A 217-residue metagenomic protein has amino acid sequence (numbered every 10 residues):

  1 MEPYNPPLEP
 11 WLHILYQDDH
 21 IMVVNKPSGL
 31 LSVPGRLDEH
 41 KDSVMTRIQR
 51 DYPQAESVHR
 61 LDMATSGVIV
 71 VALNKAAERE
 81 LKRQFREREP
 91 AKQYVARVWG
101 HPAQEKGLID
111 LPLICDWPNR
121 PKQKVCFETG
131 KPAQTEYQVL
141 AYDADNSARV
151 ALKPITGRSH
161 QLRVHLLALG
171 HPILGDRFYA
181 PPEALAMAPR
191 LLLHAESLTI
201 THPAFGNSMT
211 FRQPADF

Functional and structural regions predicted by a protein language model:
M1-F217: RNA pseudouridine synthases
